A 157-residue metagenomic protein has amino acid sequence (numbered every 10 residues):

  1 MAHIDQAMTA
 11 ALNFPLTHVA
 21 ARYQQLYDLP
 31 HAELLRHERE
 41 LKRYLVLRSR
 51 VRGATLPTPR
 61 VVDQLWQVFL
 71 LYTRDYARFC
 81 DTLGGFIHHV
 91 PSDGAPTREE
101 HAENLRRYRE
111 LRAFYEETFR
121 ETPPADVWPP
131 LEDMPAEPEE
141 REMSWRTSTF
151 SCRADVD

Functional and structural regions predicted by a protein language model:
M1-D157: Intrinsically disordered, low-complexity, repeat-rich regions that form long N- or C-terminal tails or large
